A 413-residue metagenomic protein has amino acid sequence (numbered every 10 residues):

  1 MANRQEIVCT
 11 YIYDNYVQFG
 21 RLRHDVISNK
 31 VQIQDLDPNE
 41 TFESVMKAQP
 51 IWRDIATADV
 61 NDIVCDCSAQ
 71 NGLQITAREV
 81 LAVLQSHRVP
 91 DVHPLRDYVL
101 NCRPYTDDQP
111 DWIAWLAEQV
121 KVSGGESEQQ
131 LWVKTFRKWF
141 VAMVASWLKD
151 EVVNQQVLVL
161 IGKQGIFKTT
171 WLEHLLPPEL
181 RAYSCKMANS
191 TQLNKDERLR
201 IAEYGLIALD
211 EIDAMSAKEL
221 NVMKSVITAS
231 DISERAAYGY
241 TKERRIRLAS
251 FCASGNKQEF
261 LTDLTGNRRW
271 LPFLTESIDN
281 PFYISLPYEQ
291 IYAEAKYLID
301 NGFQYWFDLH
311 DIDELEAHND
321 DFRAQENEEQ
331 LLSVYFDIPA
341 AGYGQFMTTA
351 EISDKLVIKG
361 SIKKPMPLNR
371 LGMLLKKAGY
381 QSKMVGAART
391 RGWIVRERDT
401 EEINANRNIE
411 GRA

Functional and structural regions predicted by a protein language model:
M1-D108, E126-Q130, S361-I362, M366 (+2 more regions): N-terminal nucleic-acid engagement/recognition segments and initiation subdomains in replication, restriction
S86-A202: P-loop NTPase catalytic core of nucleic-acid-dependent motor ATPases
E197-A202, A236-S254: AAA+/SF3 P-loop NTPase mechanochemical coupling elements
Y204-T228, L261-G266: Conserved AAA+/SF3 P-loop NTPase catalytic/coupling segment centered on the Walker-B
L220-E243: Conserved catalytic/switch belt of AAA+ P-loop NTPases
L261-N280: A short helix-turn-beta junction within AAA+ P-loop NTPase domains corresponding to the substrate/partner-engaging
I284-N319: Long, low-complexity, charged/polar intrinsically disordered regions in eukaryotic proteins
W306-A413: DNA transaction DNA-binding modules
